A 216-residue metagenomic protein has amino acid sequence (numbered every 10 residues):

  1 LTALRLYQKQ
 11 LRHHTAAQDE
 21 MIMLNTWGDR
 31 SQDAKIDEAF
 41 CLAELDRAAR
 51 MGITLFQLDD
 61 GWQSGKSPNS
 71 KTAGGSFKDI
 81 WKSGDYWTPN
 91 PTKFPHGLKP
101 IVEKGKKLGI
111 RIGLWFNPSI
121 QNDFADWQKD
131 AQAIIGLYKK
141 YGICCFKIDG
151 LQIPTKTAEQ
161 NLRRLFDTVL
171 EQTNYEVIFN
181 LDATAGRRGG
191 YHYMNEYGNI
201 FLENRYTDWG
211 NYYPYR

Functional and structural regions predicted by a protein language model:
L1-A49, T54-L55: Carbohydrate-recognition beta-sandwich/jelly-roll modules in extracellular/periplasmic carbohydrate-active proteins
Q57-R216: Aromatic- and carboxylate-enriched substrate-binding clefts and catalytic-loop regions of carbohydrate-active enzymes
